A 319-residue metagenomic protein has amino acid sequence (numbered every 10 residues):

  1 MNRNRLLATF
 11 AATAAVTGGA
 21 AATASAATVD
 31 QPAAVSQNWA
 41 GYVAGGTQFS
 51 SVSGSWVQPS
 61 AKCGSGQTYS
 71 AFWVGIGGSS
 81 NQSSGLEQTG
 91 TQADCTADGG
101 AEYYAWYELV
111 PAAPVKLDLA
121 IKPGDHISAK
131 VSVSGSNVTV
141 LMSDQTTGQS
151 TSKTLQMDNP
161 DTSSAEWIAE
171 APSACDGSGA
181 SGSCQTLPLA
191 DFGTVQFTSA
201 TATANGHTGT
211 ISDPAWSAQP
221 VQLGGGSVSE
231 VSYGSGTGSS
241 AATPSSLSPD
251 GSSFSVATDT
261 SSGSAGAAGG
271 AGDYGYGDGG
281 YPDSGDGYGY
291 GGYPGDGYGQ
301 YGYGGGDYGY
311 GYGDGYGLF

Functional and structural regions predicted by a protein language model:
N2-F10, A15-F319: Exposed, interaction-prone regions of secreted/extracellular proteins
